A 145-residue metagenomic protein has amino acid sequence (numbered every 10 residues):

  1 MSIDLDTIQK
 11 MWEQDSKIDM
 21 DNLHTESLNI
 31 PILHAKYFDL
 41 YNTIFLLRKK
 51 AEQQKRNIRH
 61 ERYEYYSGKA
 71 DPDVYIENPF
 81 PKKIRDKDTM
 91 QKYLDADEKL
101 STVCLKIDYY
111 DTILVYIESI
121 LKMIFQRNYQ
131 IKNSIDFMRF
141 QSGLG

Functional and structural regions predicted by a protein language model:
M1-G145: Charge-rich amphipathic alpha-helical interaction elements
